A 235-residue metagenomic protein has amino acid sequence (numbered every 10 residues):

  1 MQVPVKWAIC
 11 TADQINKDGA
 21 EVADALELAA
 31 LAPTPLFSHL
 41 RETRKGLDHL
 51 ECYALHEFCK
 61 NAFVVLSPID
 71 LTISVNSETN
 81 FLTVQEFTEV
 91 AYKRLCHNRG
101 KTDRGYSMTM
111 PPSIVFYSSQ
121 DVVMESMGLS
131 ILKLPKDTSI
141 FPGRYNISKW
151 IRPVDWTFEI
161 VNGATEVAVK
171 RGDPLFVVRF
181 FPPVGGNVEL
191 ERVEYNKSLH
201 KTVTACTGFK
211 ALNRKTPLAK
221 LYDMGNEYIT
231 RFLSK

Functional and structural regions predicted by a protein language model:
M1-P153, E159-K235: Non-catalytic terminal segments and appended small domains
